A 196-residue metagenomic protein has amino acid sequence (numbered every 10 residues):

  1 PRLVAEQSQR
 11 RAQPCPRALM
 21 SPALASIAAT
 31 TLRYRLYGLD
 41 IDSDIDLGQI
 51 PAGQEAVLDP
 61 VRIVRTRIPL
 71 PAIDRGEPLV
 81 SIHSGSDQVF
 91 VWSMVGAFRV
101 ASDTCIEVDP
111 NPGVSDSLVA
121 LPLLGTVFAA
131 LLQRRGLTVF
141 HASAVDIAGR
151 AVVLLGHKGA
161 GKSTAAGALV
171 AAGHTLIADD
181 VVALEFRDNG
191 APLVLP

Functional and structural regions predicted by a protein language model:
P1-V4, S8: Short, low-complexity, intrinsically disordered N-terminal modules that encode targeting/processing signals
L19-K158, A171-I177, V182-P196: A noncatalytic interaction/capping subdomain that flanks phosphate/NTP-handling catalytic cores
K162: Conserved lysine of the Walker
